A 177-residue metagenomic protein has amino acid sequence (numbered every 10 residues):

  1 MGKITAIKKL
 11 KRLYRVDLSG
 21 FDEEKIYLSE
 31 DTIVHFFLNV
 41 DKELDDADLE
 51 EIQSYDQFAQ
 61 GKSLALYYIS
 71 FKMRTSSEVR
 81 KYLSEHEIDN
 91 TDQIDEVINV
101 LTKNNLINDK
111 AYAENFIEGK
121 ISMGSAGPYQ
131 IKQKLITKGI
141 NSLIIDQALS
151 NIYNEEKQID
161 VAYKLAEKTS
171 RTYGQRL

Functional and structural regions predicted by a protein language model:
M1-L177: An alpha-helical, amphipathic repeat domain used for nucleic-acid recognition, typified by the mTERF helical solenoid
